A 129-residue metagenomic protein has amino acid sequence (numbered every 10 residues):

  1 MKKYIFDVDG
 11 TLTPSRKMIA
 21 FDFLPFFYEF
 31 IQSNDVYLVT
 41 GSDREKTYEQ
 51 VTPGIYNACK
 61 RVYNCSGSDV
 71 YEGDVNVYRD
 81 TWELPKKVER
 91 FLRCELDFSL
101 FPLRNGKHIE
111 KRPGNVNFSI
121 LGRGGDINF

Functional and structural regions predicted by a protein language model:
M1-Y4, D22-P25, S119-I127: Short amphipathic alpha-helical segments, especially helix-boundary/capping motifs
K2, V88-E95, F118-L121: Generic low-polarity alpha-helical segments
K2-I19, L38: Asp-based phosphoryl-transfer active-site loop
K3-I5, R61, D69, N117: Residues embedded in well-ordered beta-strands
T11, S68, R123: Short glycine-rich anion-binding loops that position phosphate/pyrophosphate groups of nucleotides and phosphorylated
K17-H108: Active-site phosphate-binding/coordination module
P102-F129: Conserved acidic, metal-coordinating active-site core of Asp-based, Mg2+-dependent phosphoryl-transfer enzymes
